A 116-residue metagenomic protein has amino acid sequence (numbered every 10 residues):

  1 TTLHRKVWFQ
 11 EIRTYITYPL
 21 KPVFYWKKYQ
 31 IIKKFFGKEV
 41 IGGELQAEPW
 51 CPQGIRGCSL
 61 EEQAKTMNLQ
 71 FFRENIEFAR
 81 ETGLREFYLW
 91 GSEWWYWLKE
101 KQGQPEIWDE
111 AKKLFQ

Functional and structural regions predicted by a protein language model:
T1-I55, I107-F115: Glycoside hydrolase catalytic-domain groove-lining segments
Y18-W26, E62-R73: Non-membrane alpha-helical structural segments and their capping/turn regions in soluble enzymes
P52, G57, A64-Q116: Aromatic-rich peripheral "rim/lid" segments of glycoside hydrolase catalytic domains that contact and position glycan
